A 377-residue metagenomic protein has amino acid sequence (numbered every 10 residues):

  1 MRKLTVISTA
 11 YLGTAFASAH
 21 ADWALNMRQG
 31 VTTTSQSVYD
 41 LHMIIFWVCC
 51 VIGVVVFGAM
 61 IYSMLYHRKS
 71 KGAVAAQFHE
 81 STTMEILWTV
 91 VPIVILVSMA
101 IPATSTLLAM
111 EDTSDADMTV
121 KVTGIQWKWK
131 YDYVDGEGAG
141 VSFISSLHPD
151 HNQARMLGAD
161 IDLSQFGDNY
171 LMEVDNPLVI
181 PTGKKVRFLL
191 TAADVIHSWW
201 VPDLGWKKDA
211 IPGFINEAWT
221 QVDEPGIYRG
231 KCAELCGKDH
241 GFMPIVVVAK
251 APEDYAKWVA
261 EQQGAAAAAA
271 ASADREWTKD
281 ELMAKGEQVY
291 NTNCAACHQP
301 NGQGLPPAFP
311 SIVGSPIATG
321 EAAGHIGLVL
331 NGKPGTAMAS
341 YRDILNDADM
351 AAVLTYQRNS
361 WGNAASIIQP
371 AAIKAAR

Functional and structural regions predicted by a protein language model:
M1-D22: N-terminal secretory/membrane targeting signals
A21-I44, M64-D280, A284: Non-transmembrane, membrane-proximal soluble domains of secreted or membrane proteins
H42-G53: Alpha-helical transmembrane segments
G53-H67: Alpha-helical transmembrane segments
H197, M243-V246, P310, T336 (+1 more regions): Extracytoplasmic/periplasmic beta-strand context in beta-sandwich domains, especially the cupredoxin/COX2 CuA-binding
A233-G237, C297-G304, L330, D343 (+1 more regions): Detector for the c-type heme attachment site
Q262-M283, E287-T292, S340-R377: Flexible coil segments in periplasmic/lumen-exposed cytochrome c-class electron-transfer proteins
T278-L305, V313-G314, A318-N331: Sequence/structural segment immediately N-terminal to covalent heme-attachment motifs in c-type and related
